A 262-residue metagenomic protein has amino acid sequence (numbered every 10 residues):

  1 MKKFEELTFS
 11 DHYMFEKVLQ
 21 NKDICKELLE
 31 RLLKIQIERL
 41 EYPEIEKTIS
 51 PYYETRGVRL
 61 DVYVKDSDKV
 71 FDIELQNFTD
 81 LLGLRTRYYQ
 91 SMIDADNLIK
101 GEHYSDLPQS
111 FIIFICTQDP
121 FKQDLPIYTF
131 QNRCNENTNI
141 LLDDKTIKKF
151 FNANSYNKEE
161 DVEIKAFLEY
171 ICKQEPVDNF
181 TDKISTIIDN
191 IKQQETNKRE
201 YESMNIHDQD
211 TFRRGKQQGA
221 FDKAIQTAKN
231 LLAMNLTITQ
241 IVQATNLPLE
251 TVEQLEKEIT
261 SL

Functional and structural regions predicted by a protein language model:
M1-I147, N157, R214: Accessory alpha/beta interaction modules
K2-E5, F9, Y13, S67-Q76 (+1 more regions): Short, charged alpha-helical interaction segments and adjacent helix-coil junctions
K145-Y170: Compact structured core domains
